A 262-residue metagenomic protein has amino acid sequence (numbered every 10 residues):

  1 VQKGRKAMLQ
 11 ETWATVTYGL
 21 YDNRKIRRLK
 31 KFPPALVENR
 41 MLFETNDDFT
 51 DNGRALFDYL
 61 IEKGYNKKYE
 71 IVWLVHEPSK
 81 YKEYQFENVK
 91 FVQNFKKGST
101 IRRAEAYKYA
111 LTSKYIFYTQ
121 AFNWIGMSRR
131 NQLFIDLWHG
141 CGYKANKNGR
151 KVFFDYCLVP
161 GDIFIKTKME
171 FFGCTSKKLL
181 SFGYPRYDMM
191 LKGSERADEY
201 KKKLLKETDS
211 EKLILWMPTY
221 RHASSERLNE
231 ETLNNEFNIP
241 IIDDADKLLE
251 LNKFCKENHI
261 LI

Functional and structural regions predicted by a protein language model:
V1-E38: Membrane-proximal basic amphipathic "stem/tether" segments
Q2-G4, R150-F154, P218, E236-F237: Short intrinsically disordered, low-complexity coil segments enriched in acidic
A14, G19-D22, P185-S194: Generic detector of solvent-exposed, compositionally biased contiguous segments
L20-R24, G64, N258: Short, flexible helical or helix-coil boundary motifs
D22-F32, A121-F122, D198-K203: A short, compositionally biased domain-edge/stem linker segment
V37-G193: Active-site and donor-binding regions of nucleotide-sugar-utilizing enzymes
D51-Y59, D188-I262: Conserved catalytic-core segment of nucleotide-activated headgroup transferases in glycan assembly
